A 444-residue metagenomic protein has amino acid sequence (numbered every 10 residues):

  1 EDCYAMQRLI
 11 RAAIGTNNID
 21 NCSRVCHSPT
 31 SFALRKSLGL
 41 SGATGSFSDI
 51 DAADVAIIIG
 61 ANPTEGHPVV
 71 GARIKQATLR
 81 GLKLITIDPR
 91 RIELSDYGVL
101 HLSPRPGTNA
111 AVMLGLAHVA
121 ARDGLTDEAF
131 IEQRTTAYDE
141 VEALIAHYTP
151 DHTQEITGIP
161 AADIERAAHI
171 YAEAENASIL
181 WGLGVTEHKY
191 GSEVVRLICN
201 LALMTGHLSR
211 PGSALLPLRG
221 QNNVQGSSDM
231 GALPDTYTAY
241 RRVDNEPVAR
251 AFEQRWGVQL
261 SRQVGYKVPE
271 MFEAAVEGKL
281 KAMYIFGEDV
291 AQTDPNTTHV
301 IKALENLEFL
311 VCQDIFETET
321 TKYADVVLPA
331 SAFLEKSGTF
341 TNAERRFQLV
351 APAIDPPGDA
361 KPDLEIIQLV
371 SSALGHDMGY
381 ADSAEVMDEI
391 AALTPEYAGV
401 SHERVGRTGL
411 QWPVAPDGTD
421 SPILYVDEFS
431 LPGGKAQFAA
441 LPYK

Functional and structural regions predicted by a protein language model:
E1-N223, S227-M230, R242-Y425: Cofactor-pocket helix-loop regions in the catalytic cores of large enzyme subunits
L9, V99, D427-K444: Interdomain regulatory linker/hinge segments that flank or connect interaction modules in polarity/junction/synaptic
